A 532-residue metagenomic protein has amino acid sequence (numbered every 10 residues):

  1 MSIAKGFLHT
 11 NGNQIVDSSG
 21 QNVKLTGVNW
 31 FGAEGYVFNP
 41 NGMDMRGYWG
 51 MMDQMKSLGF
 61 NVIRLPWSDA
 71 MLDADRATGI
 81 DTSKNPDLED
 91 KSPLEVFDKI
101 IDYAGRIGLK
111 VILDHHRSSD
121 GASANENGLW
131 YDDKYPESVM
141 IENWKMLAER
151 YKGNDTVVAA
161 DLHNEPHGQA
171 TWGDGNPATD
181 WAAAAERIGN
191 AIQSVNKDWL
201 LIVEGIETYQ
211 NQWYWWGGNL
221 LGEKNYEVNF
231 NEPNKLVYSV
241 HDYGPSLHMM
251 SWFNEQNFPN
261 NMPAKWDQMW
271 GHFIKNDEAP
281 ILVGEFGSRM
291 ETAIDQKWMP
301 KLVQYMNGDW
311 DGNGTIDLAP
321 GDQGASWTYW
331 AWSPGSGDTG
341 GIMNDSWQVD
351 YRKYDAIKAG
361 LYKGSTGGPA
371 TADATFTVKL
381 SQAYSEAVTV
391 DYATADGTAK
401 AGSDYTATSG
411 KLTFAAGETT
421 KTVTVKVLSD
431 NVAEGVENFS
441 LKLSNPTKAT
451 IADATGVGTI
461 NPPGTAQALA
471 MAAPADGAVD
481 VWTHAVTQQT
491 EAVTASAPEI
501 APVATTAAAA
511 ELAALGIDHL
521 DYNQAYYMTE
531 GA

Functional and structural regions predicted by a protein language model:
M1-I3, A370, T375, V457-A532: RTX-like calcium-binding, glycine/aspartate-rich low-complexity repeat tracts
M1-V62, I80: N-terminal carbohydrate-binding accessory modules
K24-W30, N61-W67, M71, K110-R117 (+5 more regions): Structural recognition of the beta-strand scaffold that forms the well-ordered cores of secreted hydrolase catalytic
V28-G47, R76-L88, Y131-D132, L247-M262: Acidic/histidine-rich helix-loop elements that form or flank divalent-metal/phosphate-binding sites at the catalytic
G42-I63, W67, M71-D73, A77-R117 (+3 more regions): An active-site-proximal structural segment forming one wall of the substrate-binding cleft that immediately precedes
D44, Y131, I141-A159, H163-Q323: Extracellular glycoside hydrolase catalytic/binding regions
A293-A370, Y527, G531-A532: Aromatic-rich peripheral "rim/lid" segments of glycoside hydrolase catalytic domains that contact and position glycan
A370-A468, D476: Short boundary segments that mark the start of a structured unit
